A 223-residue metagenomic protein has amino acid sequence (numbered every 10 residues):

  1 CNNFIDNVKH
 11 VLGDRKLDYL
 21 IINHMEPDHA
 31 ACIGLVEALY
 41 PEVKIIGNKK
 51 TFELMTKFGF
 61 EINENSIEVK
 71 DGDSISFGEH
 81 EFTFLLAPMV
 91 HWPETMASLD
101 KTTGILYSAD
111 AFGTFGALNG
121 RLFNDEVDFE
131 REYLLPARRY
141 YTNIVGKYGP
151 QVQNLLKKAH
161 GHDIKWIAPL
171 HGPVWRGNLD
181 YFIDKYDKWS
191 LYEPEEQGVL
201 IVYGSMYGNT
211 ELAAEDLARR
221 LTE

Functional and structural regions predicted by a protein language model:
C1-H10, A97-D100, G104-S108, V199 (+1 more regions): Conserved beta-strand hairpin/beta-sheet module of binuclear metal-dependent hydrolase folds, prominently
C1-L20, V43: Pre-active-site segment of Zn-dependent metallo-hydrolases
F4, K16-E37: Di-metal (Zn2+ and/or Mg2+/Mn2+) metal-binding site signature of metallo-dependent hydrolases with the MBL/beta-CASP
H10, L35-E42, F60-E61: Short, surface-exposed basic-aromatic patches at helix termini and helix-loop junctions that form
L17-M25, I45-N48, L106-A109, I167-H171: Active-site neighborhood of phospho(di)ester-bond hydrolases with catalytic His/Asp-centered motifs
I46-T95, N154: Metallo-beta-lactamase
E81-P169, W175-R176: Metallo-beta-lactamase
L179-E223: N-terminal beta1-alpha1-beta2 submodule of the flavodoxin-like/Rossmannoid cofactor-binding fold
